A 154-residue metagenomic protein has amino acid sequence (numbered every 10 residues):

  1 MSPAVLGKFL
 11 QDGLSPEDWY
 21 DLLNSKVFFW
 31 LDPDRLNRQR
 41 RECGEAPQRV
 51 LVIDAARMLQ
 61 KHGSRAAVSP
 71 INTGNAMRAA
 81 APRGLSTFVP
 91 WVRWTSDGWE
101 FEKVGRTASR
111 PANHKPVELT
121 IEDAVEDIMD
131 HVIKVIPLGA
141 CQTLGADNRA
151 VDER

Functional and structural regions predicted by a protein language model:
M1-V27, L31-R154: Conserved NAD+-utilizing ADP-ribose enzyme module
